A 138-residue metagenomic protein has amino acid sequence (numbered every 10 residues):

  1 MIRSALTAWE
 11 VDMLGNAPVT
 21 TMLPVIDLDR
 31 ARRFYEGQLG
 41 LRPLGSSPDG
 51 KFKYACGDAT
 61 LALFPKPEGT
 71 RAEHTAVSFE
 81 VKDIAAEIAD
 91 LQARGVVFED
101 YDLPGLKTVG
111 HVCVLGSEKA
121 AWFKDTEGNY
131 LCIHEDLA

Functional and structural regions predicted by a protein language model:
I2-R30, T60, H74-V77, C132-A138: N-terminal beta-strand motif that seeds the catalytic metal site of vicinal oxygen chelate
M13-G15, G69-R71, L115: A generic structural micro-feature
G15-N16, M22-L61, P67, A86: Core segments of cupin and vicinal oxygen chelate
V19, D49-G50, T75, K119: Residue-level marker for the onset of beta-strands and adjacent loop->beta junctions in well-ordered domains
L28-D29, V77-Y130, E135-A138: Vicinal oxygen chelate
P48, G57, E73, V114-S117: Exposed loop/turn and edge beta-strand positions of beta-sandwich/beta-sheet ligand-binding modules
K53-Y54, A72, T108-G110: Short secondary-structure boundary/hinge segments and terminal tails
P67-G69, D136: Short polar/acidic secondary-structure junctions
